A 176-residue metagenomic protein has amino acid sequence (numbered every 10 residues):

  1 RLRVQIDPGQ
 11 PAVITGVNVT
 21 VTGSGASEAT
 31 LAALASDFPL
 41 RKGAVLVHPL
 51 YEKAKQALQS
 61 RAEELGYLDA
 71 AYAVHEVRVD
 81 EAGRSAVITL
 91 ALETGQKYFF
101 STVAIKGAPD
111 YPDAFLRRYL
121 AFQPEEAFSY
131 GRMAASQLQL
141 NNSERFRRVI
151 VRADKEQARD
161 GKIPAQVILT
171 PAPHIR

Functional and structural regions predicted by a protein language model:
R1-R176: Periplasmic polypeptide-binding modules associated with outer-membrane biogenesis and secretion
